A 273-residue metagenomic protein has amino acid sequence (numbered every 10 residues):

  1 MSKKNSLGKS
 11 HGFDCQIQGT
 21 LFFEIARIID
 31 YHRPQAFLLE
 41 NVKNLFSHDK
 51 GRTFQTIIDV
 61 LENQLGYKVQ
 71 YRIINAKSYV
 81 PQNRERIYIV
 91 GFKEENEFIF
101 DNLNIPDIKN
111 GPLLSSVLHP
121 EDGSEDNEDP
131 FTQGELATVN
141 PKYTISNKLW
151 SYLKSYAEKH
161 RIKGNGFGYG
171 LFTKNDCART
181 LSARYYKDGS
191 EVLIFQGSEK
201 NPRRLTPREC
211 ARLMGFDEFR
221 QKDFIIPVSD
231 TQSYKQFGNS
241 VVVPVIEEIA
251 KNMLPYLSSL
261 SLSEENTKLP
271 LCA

Functional and structural regions predicted by a protein language model:
M1-T180: Class I S-adenosyl-L-methionine
P141-A273: C-terminal target-recognition/interaction regions appended to catalytic cores
